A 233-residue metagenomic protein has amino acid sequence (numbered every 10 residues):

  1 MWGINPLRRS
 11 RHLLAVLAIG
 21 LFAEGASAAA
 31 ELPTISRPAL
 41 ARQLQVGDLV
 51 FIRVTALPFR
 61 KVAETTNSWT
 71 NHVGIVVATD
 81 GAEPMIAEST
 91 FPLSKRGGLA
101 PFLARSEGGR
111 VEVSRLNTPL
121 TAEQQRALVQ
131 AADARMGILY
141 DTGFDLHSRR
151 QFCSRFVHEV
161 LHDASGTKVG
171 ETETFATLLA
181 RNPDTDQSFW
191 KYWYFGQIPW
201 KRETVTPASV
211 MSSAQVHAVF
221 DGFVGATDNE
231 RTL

Functional and structural regions predicted by a protein language model:
W2-L14: Bacterial N-terminal signal peptides that target proteins for export
G3, A23, A82-E83: Solvent-exposed, well-ordered amphipathic alpha-helical segments that flank/support binding or catalytic loops
L13-E24: Bacterial N-terminal signal peptides
S27-L233: Cysteine-nucleophile amide-bond enzymes
